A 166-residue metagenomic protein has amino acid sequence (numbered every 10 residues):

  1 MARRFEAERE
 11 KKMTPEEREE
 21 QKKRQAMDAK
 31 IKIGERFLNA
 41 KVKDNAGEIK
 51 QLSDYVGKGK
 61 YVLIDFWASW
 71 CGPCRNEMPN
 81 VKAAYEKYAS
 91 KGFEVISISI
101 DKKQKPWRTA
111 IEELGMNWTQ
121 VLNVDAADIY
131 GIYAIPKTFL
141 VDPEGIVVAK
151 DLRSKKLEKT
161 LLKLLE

Functional and structural regions predicted by a protein language model:
M1-K50: Oxidative protein folding and maturation machinery
R36, K60, Y133-I135: Short, small/polar residue-rich loop motifs at catalytic or cofactor-binding pockets
K50-Q51, V148: Generic structural signal for well-ordered beta-strand positions
K58-Y61, S90-F93, G115-W118, P143: Loop/turn elements at helix/coil->beta-strand transitions in domains of secreted/extracellular proteins
K60, F66-A83: Conserved redox-active cysteine motifs that mediate thiol-disulfide chemistry, especially di-cysteine Cys-X(1-2)-Cys
N76-L114, N123-I129, K159: Structural microenvironment flanking redox-active thiols in thiol-disulfide oxidoreductases
E112-M116, L122-L165: Thiol/disulfide oxidoreductase modules built on the thioredoxin-like
